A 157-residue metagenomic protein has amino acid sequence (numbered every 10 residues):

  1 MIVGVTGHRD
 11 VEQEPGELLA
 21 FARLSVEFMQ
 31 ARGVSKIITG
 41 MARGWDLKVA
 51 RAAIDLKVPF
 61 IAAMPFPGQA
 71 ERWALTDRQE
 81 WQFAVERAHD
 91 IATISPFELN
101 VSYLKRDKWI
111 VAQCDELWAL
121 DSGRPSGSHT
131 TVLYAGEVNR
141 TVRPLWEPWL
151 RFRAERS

Functional and structural regions predicted by a protein language model:
M1-R156: Acidic/glycine-enriched connector segments
